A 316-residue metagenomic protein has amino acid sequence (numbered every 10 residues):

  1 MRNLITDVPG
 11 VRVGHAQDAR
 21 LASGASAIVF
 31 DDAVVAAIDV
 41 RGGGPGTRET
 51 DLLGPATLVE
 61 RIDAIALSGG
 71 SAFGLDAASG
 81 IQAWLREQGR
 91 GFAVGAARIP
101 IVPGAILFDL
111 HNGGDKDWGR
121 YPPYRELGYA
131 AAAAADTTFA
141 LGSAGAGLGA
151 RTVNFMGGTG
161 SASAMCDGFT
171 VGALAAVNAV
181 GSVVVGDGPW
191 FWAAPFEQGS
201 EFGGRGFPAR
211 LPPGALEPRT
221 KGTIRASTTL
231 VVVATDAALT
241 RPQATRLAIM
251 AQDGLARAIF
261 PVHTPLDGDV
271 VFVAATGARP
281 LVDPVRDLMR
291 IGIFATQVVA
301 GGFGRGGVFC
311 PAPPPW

Functional and structural regions predicted by a protein language model:
M1-A72, D76-S79, R86-W316: A structural signal for small-residue-enriched, beta-sheet-centric alpha/beta enzyme cores and oligomeric scaffold folds
